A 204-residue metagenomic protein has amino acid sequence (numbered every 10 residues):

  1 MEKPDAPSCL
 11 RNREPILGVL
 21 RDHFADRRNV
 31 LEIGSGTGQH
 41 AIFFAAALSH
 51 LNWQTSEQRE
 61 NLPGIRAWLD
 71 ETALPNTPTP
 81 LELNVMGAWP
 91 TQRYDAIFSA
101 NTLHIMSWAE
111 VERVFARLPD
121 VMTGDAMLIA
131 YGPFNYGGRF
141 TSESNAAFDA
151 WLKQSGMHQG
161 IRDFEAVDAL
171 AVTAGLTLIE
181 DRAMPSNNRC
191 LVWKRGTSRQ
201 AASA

Functional and structural regions predicted by a protein language model:
M1-D26: Class I SAM-dependent methyltransferase Rossmann-like catalytic core, especially the SAM/SAH-binding loop
D26-G36: Conserved class I S-adenosyl-L-methionine
L31, Q39-G87: Class I SAM-dependent methyltransferase SAM/SAH-binding core
W89-I97: A short acidic, Gly/Pro-enriched loop at the edge of an enzyme's catalytic core that lines a small-molecule cofactor
M106-L118: A short, conserved alpha-helix within the catalytic core of class I
D125-G137: Conserved beta-strand signature within the Rossmann-like core of class I S-adenosyl-L-methionine
T141-E165: Conserved Class I S-adenosyl-L-methionine
L176-A204: Core SAM-dependent methyltransferase catalytic element
